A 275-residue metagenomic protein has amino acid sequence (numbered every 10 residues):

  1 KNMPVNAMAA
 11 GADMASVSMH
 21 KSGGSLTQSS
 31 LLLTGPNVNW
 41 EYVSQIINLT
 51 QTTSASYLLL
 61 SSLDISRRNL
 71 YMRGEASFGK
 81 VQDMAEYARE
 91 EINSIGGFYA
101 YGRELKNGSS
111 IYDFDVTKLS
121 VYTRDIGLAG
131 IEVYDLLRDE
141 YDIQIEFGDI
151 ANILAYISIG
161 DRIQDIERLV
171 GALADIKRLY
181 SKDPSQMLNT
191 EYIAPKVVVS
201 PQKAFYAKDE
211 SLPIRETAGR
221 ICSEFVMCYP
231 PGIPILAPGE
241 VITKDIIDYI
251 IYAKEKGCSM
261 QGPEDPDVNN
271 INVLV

Functional and structural regions predicted by a protein language model:
K1-E104: Conserved PLP-enzyme active-site core in the AAT-like
M14, V241, P266-N270: Long, hydrophilic "mature protein body" segments
N48, D64, R68, E86 (+4 more regions): Short amphipathic alpha-helical surface patches that mediate protein-protein
N93-G262: Conserved C-terminal alpha-helix-loop-beta "cap" of PLP-dependent enzymes that closes/shapes the active-site mouth
S259-V275: Charge-dense polyanion-binding interfaces
